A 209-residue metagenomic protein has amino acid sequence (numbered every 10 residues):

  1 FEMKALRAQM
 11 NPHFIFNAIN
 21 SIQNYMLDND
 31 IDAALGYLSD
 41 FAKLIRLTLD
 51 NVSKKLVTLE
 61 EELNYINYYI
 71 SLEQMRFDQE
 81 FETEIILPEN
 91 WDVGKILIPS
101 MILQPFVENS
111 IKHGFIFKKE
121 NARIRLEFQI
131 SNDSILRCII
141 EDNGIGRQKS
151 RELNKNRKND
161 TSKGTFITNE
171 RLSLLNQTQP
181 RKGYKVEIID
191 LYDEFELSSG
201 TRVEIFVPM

Functional and structural regions predicted by a protein language model:
F1-E187, F195: Two-component histidine phosphotransfer core
G200-M209: Short C-terminal beta-strand
